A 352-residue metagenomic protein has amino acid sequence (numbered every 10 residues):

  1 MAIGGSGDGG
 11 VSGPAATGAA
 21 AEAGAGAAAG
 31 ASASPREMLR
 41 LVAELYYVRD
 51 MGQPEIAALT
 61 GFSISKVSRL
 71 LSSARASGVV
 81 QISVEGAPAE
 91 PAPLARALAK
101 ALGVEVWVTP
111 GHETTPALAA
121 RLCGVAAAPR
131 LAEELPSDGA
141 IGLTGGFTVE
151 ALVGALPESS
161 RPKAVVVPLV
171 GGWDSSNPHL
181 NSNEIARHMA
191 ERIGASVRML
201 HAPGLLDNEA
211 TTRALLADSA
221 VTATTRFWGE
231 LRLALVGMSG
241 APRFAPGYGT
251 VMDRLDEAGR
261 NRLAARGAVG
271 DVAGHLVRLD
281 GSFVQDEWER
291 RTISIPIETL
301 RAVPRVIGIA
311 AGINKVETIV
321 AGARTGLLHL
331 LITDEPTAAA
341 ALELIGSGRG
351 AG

Functional and structural regions predicted by a protein language model:
A2-G7, A29-A43, Y47-I56, G61 (+3 more regions): Conserved phosphate- and dinucleotide-binding cores of soluble alpha/beta proteins, encompassing both enzyme active
G5-A29: Intrinsically disordered, low-complexity terminal tails and inter-domain linkers enriched for S/T/G/P/D/E
G30-A33, S65, R69-G142, V153-P162 (+2 more regions): HTH-adjacent hinge/linker in prokaryotic transcriptional regulators
E105-W107, V165, S196-R198: Conserved beta-strand segments of alpha/beta enzyme cores
T109-G111, L169, L200-A202: Conserved beta-strand termini and adjacent loop/short-helix elements that scaffold enzyme active sites in alpha/beta
P110, L143-T148, A311: Glycine-rich beta-strand-to-loop/alpha-helix junction loops that act as flexible
V165-W173: Catalytic or ion-translocation cores adjacent to nucleophile or general acid/base/metal-coordination motifs in diverse
